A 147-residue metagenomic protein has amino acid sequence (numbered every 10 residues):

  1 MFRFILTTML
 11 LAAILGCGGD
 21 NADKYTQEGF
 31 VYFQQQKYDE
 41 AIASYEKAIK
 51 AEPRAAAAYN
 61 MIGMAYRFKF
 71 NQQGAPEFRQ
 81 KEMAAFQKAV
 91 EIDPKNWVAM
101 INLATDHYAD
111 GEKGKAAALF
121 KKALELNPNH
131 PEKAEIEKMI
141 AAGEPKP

Functional and structural regions predicted by a protein language model:
A13-G16: C-terminal motif of bacterial Sec signal peptides marking the signal peptidase cleavage site
G18-Y32: Bacterial Sec signal peptide processing site at the extreme N-terminus
N21-D23, A56-A57, W97-V98, P131: Helix-start (N-cap) detector for alpha-helical repeat units in TPR-like alpha-solenoids, especially tetratricopeptide
Q27, M61, N102, E135-M139: Canonical tetratricopeptide repeat
Q34-K47, N71-K88, D110-K122: Structural signature of tandem alpha-helical TPR/SEL1-like repeats, specifically the intra-repeat loop/turn
G114-P147: Terminal, low-structured helical/coil segments at or just beyond the last alpha-helical repeat
